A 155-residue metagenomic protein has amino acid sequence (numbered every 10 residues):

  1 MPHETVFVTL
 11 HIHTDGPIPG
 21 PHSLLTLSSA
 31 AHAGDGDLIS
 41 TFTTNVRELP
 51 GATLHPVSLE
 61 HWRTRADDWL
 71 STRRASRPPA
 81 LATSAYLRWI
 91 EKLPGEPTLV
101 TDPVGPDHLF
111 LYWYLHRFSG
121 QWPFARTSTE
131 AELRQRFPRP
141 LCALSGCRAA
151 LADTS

Functional and structural regions predicted by a protein language model:
H3, F7, S40, L93 (+2 more regions): Structured catalytic/translocation cores of nucleotide/phosphate-coupled proteins
H3-V8, H13-T101: Conserved non-catalytic scaffold segment of RNase H-like nuclease domains
T14, S29-A31, P94, L109-F110 (+2 more regions): Aromatic-enriched hydrophobic runs in primary sequence
I90-E91, P106-R126: Substrate-recognition/cap helix-loop segment adjacent to the acidic, metal-dependent catalytic center of Asp-based
T98-V104, L109-Y114, R139-S155: Acidic, Mg2+-coordinating catalytic module of metal-dependent nucleases/exonucleases that use a two-metal-ion mechanism
P123-C142: Short, flexible loop segments at boundaries between secondary-structure elements
